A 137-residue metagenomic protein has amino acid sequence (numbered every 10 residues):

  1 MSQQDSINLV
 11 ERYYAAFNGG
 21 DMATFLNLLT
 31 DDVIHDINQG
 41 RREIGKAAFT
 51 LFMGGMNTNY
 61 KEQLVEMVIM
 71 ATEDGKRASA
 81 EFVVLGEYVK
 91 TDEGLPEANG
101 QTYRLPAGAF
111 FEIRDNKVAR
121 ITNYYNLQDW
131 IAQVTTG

Functional and structural regions predicted by a protein language model:
M1-D31, G137: Short, low-complexity N-terminal intrinsically disordered segments enriched in polar/charged residues
V10-Y13, T24-L26, V33, G45 (+4 more regions): Hydrophobic pocket/interface hotspot
L29, V84-G86, Y125: Short beta-strand segments enriched in hydrophobic/aromatic residues within well-folded beta-rich domains
D31-A78: A solvent-exposed, acidic/Ser-Thr-rich amphipathic alpha-helical stretch
E62-E66, Y103-G108: Short, surface-exposed coil-to-beta transition loops
G75-Y88: A short hydrophobic beta-strand element
R77-S79, R104-A132: Short beta-strand edge/turn micro-motifs at domain boundaries
K90-N99: Short, surface-exposed loop/helix-turn segments at secondary-structure junctions that function as lids/hinges flanking
